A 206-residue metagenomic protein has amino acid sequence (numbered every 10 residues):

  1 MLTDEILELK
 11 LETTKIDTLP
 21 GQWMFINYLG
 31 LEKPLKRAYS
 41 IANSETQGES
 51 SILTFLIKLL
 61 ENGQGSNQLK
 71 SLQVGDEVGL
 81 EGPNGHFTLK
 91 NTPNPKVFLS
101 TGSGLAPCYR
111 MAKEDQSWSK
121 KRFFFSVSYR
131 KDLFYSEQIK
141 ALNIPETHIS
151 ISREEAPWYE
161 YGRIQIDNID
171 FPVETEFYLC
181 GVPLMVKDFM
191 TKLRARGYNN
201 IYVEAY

Functional and structural regions predicted by a protein language model:
M1-V74: Ferredoxin-reductase
Q64-Y206: FNR/FR-type flavoprotein reductase catalytic core
